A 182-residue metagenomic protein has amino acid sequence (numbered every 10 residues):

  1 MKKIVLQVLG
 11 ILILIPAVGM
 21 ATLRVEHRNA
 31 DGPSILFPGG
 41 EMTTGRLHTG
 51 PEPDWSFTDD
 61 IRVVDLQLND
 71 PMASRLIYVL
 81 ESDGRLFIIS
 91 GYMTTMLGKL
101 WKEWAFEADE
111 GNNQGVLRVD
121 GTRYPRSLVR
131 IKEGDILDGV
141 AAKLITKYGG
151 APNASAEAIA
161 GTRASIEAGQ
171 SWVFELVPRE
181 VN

Functional and structural regions predicted by a protein language model:
M1-I4: Positively charged n-region of N-terminal signal peptides that target proteins for export
L6-L23: Hydrophobic membrane-insertion alpha-helices, especially the h-region of bacterial N-terminal signal peptides
I13, L66, I88, L117 (+1 more regions): Generic structural hydrophobic/aromatic packing signal, biased to beta-strands
R24, A73, T95-N182: Short, structured beta-strand-loop surface elements
R24-A73: Short, conserved active-site entrance elements at the starts or edges of catalytic domains
G32-I35, T44-G50, S56-T58, G84-L86 (+2 more regions): A generic short-segment signal for beta-strand/edge and adjacent turn/coil regions
W55, Y78, W101-W104: Tryptophan-centered motif/residue detector
D59-M96, Y124-S127: Short beta-strand segments
